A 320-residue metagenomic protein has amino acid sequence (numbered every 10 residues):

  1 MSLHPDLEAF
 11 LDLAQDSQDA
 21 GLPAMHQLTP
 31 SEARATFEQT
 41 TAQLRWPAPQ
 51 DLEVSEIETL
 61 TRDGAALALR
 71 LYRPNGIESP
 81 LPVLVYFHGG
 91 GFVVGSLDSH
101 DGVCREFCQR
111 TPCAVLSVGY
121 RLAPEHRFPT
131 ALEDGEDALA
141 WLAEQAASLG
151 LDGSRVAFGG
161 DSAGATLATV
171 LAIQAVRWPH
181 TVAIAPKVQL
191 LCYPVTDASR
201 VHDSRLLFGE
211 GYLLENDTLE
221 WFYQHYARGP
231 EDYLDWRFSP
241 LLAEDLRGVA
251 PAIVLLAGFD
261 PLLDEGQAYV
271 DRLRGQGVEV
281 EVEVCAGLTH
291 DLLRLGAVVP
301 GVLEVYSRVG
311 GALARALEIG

Functional and structural regions predicted by a protein language model:
M1-L71, E318-G320: A glycine/proline-hinged amphipathic helix-loop "lid/cap" segment that gates access to hydrophobic ligand pockets
L69-P80, L241-L246: Short beta-strand-to-loop junctions in surface cap/lid or active-site-entrance loops
P80-G89: Short beta-strand element of the alpha/beta-hydrolase
D98-S117: Short amphipathic alpha-helix adjacent to the substrate-entry channel of hydrolases
H126-S148, V309: Alpha/beta-hydrolase active-site loop
A143-F158, W178-P179: Gly/Ser-rich "nucleophile elbow"/oxyanion-hole loop immediately N-terminal to the catalytic nucleophile in hydrolases
G160, G164, A168: Gly/Ala-rich beta-loop-alpha elbow adjacent to hydrolase catalytic centers
T169-G320: Alpha/beta hydrolase fold serine-hydrolase catalytic domain that processes acyl esters and thioesters
